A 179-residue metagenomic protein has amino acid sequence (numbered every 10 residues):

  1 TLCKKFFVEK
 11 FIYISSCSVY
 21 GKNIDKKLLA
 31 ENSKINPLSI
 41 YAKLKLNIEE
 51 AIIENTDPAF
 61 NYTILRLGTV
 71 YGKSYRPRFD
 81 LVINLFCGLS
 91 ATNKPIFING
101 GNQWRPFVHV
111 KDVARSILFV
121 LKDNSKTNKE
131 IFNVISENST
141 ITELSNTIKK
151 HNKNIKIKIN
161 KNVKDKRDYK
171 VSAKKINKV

Functional and structural regions predicted by a protein language model:
T1-L2, A51: Short, conserved SAM-binding segment of the class I
L2-I40: Conserved Rossmann-fold NAD(P)-dependent oxidoreductase catalytic core, especially the SDR/UDP-sugar
I12, N61-T63, N133: Rossmann-like NAD(H)/NADP(H) cofactor-binding core
V19-Y20, V70-G72, V113, S139: Conserved sequence/active-site signature of Rossmann-fold short-chain dehydrogenase/reductase
K22-D25, N36-G68, A91-T92: Active-site Tyr-X1-5-Lys
K27, S33, L38-L46, R76 (+2 more regions): Short-chain dehydrogenase/reductase
Y62-R76, L85-V108: A conserved pocket-lining segment of Rossmann-fold NAD(P)-dependent short-chain dehydrogenase/reductase
N93-K94, I98-V179: C-terminal substrate-binding subdomain of Rossmann-fold SDR/epimerase-dehydratase oxidoreductases
